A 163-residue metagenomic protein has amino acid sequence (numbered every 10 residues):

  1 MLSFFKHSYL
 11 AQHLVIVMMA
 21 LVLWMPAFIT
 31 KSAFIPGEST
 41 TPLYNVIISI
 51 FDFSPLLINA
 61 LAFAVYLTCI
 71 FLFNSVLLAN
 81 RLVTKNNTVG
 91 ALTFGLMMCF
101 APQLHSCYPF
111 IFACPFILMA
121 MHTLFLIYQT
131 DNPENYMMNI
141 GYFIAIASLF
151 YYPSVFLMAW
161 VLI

Functional and structural regions predicted by a protein language model:
Y9-P26, T88-G95: Alpha-helical transmembrane segments
K31-Y44: Extracytoplasmic catalytic/substrate-binding loops of multi-pass membrane glycan-assembly enzymes
A64-N80: Transmembrane-helix motifs of polytopic, lipid-linked glycan transferases
L77-M97, P115: Transmembrane-helix signature of polytopic, membrane-embedded enzymes that assemble or transfer cell-envelope glycans
L92-I111: Aromatic- and kink-enriched transmembrane "portal" helix at the membrane-lumen/periplasm boundary that abuts
A120-N135: Membrane-interface transmembrane helices that cradle and orient dolichyl/undecaprenyl
Y136-Y152: Membrane-interface alpha helices of multi-pass inner-membrane proteins
P153-I163: Transmembrane-embedded, aromatic-rich helix segments that form part of the hydrophobic channel/pocket engaging
